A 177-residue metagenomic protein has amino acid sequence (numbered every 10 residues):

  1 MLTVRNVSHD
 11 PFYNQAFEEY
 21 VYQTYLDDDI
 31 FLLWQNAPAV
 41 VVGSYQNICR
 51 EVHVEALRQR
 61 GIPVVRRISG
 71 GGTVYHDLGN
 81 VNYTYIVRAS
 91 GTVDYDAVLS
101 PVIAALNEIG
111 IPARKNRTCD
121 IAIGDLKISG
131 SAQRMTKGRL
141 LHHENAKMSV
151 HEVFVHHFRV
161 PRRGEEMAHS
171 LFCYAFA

Functional and structural regions predicted by a protein language model:
M1-E51, E55, Q133, F158 (+2 more regions): Active-site loop/lid in soluble adenylation, ligation, and acyl-transfer enzymes
A37-V40, N116-G124: Short, glycine/charge-rich beta-strand/loop segments that flank catalytic centers and engage negatively charged groups
E51-T73: Active-site cofactor/substrate anionic-group-binding motifs, chiefly glycine- and Lys/Arg-rich phosphate-binding loops
R67-V81, A122, A132-M135, L140: FAD-binding core of FAD-dependent oxidoreductases, characterized by glycine-rich FAD pyrophosphate-binding loops
I68-V87, R162-A177: Residues forming anionic-ligand binding surfaces in small-molecule and nucleic-acid pockets of primarily soluble enzymes
N80-C119: Contiguous, small/hydrophobic- and glycine-enriched helical/loop subdomains that border and often "cap" functional
V102-P112, K127-S131, M135-A177: Long, positively charged amphipathic alpha-helical accessory segments at protein N-termini or as interdomain linkers
